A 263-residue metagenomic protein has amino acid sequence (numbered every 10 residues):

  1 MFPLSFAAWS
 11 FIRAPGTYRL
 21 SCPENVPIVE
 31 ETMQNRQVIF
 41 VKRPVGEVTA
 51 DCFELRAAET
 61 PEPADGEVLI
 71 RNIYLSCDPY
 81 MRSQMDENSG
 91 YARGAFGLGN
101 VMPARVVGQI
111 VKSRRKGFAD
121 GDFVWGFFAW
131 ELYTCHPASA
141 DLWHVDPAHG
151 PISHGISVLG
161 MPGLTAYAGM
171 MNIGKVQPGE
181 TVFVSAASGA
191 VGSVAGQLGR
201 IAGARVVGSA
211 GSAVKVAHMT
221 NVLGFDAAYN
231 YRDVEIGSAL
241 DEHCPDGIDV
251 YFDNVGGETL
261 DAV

Functional and structural regions predicted by a protein language model:
E47-E59, R93: Short glycine/threonine/proline-enriched tight-turn/helix- or strand-capping micro-motif at secondary-structure
E59-C77, M85-W130: Glycine-rich beta-strand-centered segment in the early N-terminal region that forms part of a ligand/cofactor-binding
M102-Q109, G117-A186, A228: NAD(P)H dinucleotide-binding glycine-rich loop of Rossmann-like/cofactor-binding domains, especially the beta1-alpha1
I156-V234: Mid-domain Rossmann-like dinucleotide-binding core that forms the NAD(H)/NADP(H) cofactor-binding site
V222-L223, A227-V263: Glycine-rich cofactor phosphate-binding loops and adjacent beta1-alpha1 units of small-molecule cofactor enzyme domains
